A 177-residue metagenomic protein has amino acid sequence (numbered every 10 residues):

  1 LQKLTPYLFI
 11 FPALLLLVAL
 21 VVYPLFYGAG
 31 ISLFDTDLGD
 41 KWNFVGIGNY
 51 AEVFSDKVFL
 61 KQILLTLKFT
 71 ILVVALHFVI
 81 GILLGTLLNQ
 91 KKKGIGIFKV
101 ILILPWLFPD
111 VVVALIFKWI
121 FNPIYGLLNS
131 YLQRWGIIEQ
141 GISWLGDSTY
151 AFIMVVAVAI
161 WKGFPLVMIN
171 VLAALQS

Functional and structural regions predicted by a protein language model:
Q2-S177: A structural signal for multi-pass alpha-helical bundles of membrane permease subunits that mediate small-molecule
